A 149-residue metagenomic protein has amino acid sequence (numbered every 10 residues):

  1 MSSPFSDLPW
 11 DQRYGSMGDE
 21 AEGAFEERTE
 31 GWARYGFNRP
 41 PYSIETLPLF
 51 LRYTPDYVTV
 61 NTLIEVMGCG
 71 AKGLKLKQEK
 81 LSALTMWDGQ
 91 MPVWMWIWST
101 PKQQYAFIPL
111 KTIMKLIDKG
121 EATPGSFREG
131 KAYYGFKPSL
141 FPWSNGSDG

Functional and structural regions predicted by a protein language model:
M1-T46: Acidic-basic catalytic patches of nuclease active cores, encompassing PD-(D/E)XK and other metal-cofactor nuclease
S2, A21, F25, T62-I64 (+2 more regions): A generic structural signal for ordered secondary structure
L8-S16, G31, Y35, M67-M114: Catalytic cores of nucleic-acid endonucleases
G18-E20, A24, T54, G146-G149: Accessory terminal regions of nucleic-acid processing enzymes
T29, P55-G70: Conserved catalytic cores of phosphodiester-cleaving nucleases, focusing on short active-site segments
S43-D56: Charged, often glycine-rich, active-site loop that binds/positions anionic groups
S99-G149: Domain-level recognition of nuclease-like catalytic cores that cleave nucleotide substrates
